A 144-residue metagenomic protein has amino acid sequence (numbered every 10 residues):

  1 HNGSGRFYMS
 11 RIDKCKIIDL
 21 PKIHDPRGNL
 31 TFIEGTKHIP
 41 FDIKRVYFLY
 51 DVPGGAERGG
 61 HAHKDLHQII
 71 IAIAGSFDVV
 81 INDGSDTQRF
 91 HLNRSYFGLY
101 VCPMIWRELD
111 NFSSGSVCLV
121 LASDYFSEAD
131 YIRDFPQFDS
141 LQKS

Functional and structural regions predicted by a protein language model:
G5-F97, S114-G115, V120, F126-Q137 (+1 more regions): Non-catalytic, conserved peripheral segments adjacent to functional cores
R94-L99, M104-N111: Well-ordered alpha/beta subsegment
E108, Y125-F126: Short coil/turn motifs at secondary-structure junctions
